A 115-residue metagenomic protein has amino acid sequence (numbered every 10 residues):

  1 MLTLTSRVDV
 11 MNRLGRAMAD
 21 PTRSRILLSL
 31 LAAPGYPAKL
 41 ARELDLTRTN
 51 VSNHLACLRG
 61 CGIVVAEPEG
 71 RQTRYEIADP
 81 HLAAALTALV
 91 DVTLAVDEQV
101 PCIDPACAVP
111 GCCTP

Functional and structural regions predicted by a protein language model:
M1-V10, P80-P115: Amphipathic alpha-helical dimerization/coiled-coil segments that flank or bridge DNA-binding/regulatory modules
L2, S6-T47, E69, T73-L82: N-terminal helix-turn-helix DNA-binding core of bacterial DNA-binding proteins
L27, G60-C61: Extended rod-forming repeat segments used as scaffolds/tethers
R42, R59-G60: Alpha-helical residues within the helix-turn-helix
H54: Residues within the DNA-recognition helix of helix-turn-helix
